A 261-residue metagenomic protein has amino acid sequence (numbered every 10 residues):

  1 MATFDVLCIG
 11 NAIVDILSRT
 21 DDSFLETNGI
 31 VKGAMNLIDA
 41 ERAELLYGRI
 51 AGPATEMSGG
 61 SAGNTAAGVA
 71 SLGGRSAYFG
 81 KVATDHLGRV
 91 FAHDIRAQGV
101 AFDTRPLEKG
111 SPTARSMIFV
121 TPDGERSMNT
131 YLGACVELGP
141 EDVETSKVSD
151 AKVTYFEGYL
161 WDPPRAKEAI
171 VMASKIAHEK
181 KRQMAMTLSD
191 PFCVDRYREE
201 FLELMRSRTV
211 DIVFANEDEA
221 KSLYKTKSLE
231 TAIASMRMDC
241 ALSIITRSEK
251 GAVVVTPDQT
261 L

Functional and structural regions predicted by a protein language model:
M1-F79, H86-V90: Glycine-rich phosphate/adenosyl-contacting loop at the front of the ribokinase-like
V14, V143, W161, A220-K221 (+1 more regions): A generic structural signal for short hydrophobic patches within well-formed alpha-helices
A70, R96, K175-E179, R237: Anion (oxyanion) recognition and catalysis
D94-S111: A glycine-rich helix N-cap at a beta->alpha junction
D103-L107, I118-P164: Conserved phosphate-binding/catalytic loop of the ribokinase/pfkB sugar-kinase fold
C135, L160-K167, P191-R198: Active-site glycine- and acidic-residue-rich loops that bind and position anionic ligands or nucleotide-like cofactors
H178-Q183, L188-L261: Conserved phosphate/ATP/ADP-binding segment of small-molecule kinases
